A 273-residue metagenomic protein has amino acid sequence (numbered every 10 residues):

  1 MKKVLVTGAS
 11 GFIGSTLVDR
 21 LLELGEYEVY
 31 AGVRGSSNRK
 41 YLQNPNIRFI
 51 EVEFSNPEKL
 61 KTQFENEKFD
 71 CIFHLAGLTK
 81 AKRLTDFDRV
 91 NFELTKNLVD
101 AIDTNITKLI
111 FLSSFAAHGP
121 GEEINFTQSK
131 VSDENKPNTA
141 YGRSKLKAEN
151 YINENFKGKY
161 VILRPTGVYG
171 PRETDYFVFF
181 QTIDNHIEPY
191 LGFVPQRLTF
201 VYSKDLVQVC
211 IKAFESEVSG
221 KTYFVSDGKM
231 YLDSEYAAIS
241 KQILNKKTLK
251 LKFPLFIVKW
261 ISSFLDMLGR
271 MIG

Functional and structural regions predicted by a protein language model:
V4-L24: N-terminal Rossmann NAD(P)H-binding glycine-rich loop of SDR-like oxidoreductase domains
G32-R39, E53-F54: N-terminal Rossmann-fold cofactor-binding loop
E51-E93, A101, H118-P120: NAD(P)H-binding glycine-rich loop region in Rossmannoid oxidoreductase-like domains and their noncatalytic homologs
D86-N97, R143-S144, V201: Glycine-rich NAD(P)-binding loop of the Rossmann-fold in SDR/ketoreductase-type enzymes
K96-A140: Conserved Rossmann-fold NAD(P)-dependent oxidoreductase catalytic core, especially the SDR/UDP-sugar
R143, E173-V178, G192-F214, G220-K221: Substrate-positioning beta->alpha
E149-P171: Conserved beta-loop-beta element that borders a ligand/cofactor-binding pocket
K212-G273: Mid/C-terminal beta-alpha module of Rossmann-like enzyme folds, strongest in SDR-family dehydrogenases/epimerases
